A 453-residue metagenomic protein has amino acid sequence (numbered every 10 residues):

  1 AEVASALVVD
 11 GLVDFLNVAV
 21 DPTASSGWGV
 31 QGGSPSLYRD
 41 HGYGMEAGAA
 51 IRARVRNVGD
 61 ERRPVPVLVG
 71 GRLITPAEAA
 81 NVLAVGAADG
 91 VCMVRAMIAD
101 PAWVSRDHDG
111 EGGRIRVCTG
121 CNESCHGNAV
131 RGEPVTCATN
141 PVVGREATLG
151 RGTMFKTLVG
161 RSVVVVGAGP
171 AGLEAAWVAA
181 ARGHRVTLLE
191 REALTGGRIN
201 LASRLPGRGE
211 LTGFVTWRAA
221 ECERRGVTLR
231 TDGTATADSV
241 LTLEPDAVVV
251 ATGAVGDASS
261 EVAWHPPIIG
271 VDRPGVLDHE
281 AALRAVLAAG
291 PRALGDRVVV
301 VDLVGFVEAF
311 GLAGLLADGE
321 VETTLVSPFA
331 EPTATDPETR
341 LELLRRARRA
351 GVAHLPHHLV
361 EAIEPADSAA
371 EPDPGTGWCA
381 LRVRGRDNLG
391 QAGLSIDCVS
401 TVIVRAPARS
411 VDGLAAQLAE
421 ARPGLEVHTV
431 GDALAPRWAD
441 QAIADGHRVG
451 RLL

Functional and structural regions predicted by a protein language model:
A1-V166, P170, E174-A181, R185-V186 (+2 more regions): Flavin-dependent oxidoreductase catalytic cores
L7, I51, V82-L83, A179 (+4 more regions): Generic structural signal for hydrophobic
Q31-L37, D89, I199-G207, H428-A435: Short beta-alpha connecting loops at secondary-structure transitions that line or flank enzyme active sites
G33-S36, G86, H108-E111, R204-R208 (+3 more regions): Short, hinge-like loop/turn segments at secondary-structure boundaries
P35-G42, G70, P206-E210, A334 (+1 more regions): Alpha-helix capping and helix-loop boundary segments enriched in small/acidic/polar residues
L83, T157-R191, R230-T242, T252-A263 (+6 more regions): Rossmann-like dinucleotide/flavin-binding elements
R185-R225, G305-H358, L434-A435: Rossmann-like dinucleotide-binding cores of NAD(P)H-dependent redox enzymes
